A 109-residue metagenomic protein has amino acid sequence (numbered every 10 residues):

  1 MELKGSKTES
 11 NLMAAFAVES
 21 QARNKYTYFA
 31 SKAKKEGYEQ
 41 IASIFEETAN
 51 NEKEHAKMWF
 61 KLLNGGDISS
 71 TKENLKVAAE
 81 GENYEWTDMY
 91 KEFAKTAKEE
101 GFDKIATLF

Functional and structural regions predicted by a protein language model:
M1-F109: Non-heme di-metal
